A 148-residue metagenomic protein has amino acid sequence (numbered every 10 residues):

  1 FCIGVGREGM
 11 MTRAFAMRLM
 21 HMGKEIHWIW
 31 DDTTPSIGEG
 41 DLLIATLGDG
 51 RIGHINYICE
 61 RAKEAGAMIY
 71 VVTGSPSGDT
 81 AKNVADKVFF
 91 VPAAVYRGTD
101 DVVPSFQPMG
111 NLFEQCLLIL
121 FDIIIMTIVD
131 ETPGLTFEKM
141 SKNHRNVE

Functional and structural regions predicted by a protein language model:
C2-I119, M126: Glycine-rich phosphate-binding loops that contact phosphosugars or nucleotide phosphates
I123, V129-E148: A short, charged, Gly/Pro-tolerant segment at domain boundaries
